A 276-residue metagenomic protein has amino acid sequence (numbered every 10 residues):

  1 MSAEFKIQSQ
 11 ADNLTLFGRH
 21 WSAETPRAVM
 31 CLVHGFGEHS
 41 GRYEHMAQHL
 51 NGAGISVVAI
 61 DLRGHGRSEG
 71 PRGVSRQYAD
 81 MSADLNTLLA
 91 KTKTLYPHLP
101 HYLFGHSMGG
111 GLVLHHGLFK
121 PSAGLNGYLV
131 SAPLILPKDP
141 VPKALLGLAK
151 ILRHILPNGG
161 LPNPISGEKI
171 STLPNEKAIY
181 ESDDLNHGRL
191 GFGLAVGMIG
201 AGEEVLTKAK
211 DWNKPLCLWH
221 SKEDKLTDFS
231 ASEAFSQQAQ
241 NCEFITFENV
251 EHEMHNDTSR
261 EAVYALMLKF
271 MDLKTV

Functional and structural regions predicted by a protein language model:
M1-A23: N-terminal cap/lid segment of alpha/beta-hydrolase-fold proteins
R27, G35-E38: Active-site glycine-rich loops that stabilize anionic/oxyanionic intermediates across multiple enzyme folds
G37-H39, G66-Y96: Catalytic nucleophile-loop/oxyanion-hole region of alpha/beta-hydrolase and closely related hydrolase-like folds
A47-P71: Conserved alpha/beta-hydrolase
Y96-S107: Alpha/beta-hydrolase fold nucleophile elbow
W212, L218-H220, D224: Short beta-strand/loop motif that positions the catalytic acidic residue of the alpha/beta-hydrolase fold
K225-A231: Conserved alpha/beta-hydrolase "acid-adjacent" motif
C242-V276: Catalytic active-site module of serine/aspartate enzymes centered on a nucleophile-bearing elbow/loop
